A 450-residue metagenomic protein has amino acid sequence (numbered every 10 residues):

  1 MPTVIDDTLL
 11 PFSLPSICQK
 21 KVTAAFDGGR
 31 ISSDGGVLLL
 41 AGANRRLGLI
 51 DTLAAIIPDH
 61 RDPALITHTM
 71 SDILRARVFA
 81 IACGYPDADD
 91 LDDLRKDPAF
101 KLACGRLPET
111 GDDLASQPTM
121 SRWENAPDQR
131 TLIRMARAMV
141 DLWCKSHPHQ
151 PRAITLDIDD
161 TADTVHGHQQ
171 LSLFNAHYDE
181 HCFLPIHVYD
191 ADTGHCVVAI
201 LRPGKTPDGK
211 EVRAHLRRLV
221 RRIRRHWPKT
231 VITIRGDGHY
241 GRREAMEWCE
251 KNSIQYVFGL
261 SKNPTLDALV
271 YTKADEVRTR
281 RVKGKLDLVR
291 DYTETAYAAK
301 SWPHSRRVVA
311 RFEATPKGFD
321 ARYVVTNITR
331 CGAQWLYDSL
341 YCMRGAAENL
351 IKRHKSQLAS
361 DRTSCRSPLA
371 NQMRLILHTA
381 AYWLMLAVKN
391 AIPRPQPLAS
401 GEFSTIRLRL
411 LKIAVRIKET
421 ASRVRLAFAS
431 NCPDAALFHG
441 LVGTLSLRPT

Functional and structural regions predicted by a protein language model:
M1-P207, R213-H226, K412-T450: Dynamic "connector" segments at or just before major functional cores
T8-A25, Q255-A359, G440-T450: An anionic, glycine-rich sequence signature occurring as long contiguous blocks
A43, L91, G332, Y337-M373 (+1 more regions): Short amphipathic alpha-helical "interface-anchor" segments enriched in bulky aromatics
D93, L107-E109, I232-T233, I392-E402: Short, glycine/acidic-rich hinge or "gate" loops at secondary-structure transitions that mediate conformational
A153-D157, V231-T233, Q255-V257: Structural preference for beta-strand elements that scaffold enzyme active sites
D159, T230-G241: Acidic/histidine-rich, metal-coordinating catalytic segments
M246-Q255: Short, surface-exposed basic-aromatic patches at helix termini and helix-loop junctions that form
S360-N431: Basic, amphipathic alpha-helical segments enriched in Lys/Arg and hydrophobic/aromatic residues
